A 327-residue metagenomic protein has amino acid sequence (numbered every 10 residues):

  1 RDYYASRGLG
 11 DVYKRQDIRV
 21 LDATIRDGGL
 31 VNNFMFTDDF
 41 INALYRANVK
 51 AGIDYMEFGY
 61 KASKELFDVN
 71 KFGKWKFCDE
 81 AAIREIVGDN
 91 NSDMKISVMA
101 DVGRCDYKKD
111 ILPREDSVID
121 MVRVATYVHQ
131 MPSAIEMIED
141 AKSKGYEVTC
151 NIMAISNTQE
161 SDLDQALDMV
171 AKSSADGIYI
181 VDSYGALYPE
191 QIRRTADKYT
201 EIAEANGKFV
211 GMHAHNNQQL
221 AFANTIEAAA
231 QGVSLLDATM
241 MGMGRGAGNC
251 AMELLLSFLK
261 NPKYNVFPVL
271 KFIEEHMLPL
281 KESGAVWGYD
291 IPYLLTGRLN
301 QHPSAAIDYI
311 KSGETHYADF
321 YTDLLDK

Functional and structural regions predicted by a protein language model:
R1-Y13: Single conserved hydrophobic/aromatic residue that forms the stacking wall/gate of nucleotide- or nucleobase-binding
D11-K327: Catalytic cores and adjacent flexible loops of soluble metabolic enzymes that perform enolate/carbanion chemistry on
